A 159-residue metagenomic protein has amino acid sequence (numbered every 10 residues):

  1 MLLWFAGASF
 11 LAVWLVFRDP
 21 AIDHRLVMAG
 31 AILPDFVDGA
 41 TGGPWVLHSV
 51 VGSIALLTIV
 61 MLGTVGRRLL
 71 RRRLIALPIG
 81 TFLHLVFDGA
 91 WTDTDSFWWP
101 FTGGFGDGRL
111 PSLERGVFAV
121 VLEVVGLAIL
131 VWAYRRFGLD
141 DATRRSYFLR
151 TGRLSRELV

Functional and structural regions predicted by a protein language model:
M1-V159: N-terminal membrane-targeting hydrophobic helices
